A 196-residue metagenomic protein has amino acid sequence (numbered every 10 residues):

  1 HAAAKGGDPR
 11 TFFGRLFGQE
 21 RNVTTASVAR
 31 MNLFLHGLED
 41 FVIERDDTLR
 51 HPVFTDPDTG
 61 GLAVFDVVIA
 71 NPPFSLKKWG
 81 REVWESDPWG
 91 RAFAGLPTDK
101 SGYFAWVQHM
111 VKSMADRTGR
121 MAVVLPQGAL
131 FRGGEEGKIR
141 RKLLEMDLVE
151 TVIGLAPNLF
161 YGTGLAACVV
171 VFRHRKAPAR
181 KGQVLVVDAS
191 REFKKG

Functional and structural regions predicted by a protein language model:
H1-A70, S75-V83, G90, F104 (+3 more regions): Conserved S-adenosyl-L-methionine
K5-G6, W89, A94, T118 (+2 more regions): Feature targets compositionally biased, intrinsically disordered low-complexity regions with long contiguous runs
R21, L96-F172: Conserved Class I SAM-dependent methyltransferase catalytic core
V42-H51, G154-N158, K181-S190: Non-catalytic, mostly N-terminal accessory regions of nucleic-acid modification and defense proteins
D66-V67, M121-A122, V184: Structural motif
K77-G95, C168, V186-V187: Conserved, charge-rich beta-strand/loop surface module that forms ligand/interface-binding patches within domains
Y161-G196: Flexible, glycine-/basic-rich loop-and-beta segments that form/coincide with the SAM-dependent methyltransferase
